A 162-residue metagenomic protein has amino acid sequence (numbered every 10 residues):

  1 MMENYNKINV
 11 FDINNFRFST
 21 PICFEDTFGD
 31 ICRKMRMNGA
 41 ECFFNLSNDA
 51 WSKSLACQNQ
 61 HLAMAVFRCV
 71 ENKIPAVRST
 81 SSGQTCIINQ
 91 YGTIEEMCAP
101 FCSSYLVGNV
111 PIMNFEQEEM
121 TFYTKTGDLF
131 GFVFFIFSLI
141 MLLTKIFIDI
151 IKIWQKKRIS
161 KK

Functional and structural regions predicted by a protein language model:
M1-K162: Enzyme catalytic cores with a strong preference for nitrogen-chemistry domains
